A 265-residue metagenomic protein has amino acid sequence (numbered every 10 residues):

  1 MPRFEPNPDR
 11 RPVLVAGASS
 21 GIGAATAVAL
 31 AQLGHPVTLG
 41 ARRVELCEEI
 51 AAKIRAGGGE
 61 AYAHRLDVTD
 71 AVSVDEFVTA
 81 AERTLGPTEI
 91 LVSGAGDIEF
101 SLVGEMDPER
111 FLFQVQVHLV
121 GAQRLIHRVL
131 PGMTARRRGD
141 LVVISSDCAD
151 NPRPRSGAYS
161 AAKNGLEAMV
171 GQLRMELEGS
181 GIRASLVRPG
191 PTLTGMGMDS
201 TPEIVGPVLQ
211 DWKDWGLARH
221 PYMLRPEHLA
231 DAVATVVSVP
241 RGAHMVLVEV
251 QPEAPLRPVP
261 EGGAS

Functional and structural regions predicted by a protein language model:
S19-S20: Conserved glycine-rich cofactor-binding loop
L33-E49: Conserved glycine-rich Rossmann-like NAD(P)H-binding loop of the short-chain dehydrogenase/reductase
V44, R65-E76, P108: The beta1-alpha1 cofactor-binding region of Rossmann-like NAD(H)/NADP(H)-dependent oxidoreductases
L102-V103, D107-V115: Substrate-binding pocket helix/loop in short-chain dehydrogenase/reductase
I126, A162: Active-site helix of classical SDR
S146: Residue(s) in the substrate-gating loop at a strand-loop-helix junction that position the organic substrate next
L186, V205-V259: C-terminal helical subdomain
